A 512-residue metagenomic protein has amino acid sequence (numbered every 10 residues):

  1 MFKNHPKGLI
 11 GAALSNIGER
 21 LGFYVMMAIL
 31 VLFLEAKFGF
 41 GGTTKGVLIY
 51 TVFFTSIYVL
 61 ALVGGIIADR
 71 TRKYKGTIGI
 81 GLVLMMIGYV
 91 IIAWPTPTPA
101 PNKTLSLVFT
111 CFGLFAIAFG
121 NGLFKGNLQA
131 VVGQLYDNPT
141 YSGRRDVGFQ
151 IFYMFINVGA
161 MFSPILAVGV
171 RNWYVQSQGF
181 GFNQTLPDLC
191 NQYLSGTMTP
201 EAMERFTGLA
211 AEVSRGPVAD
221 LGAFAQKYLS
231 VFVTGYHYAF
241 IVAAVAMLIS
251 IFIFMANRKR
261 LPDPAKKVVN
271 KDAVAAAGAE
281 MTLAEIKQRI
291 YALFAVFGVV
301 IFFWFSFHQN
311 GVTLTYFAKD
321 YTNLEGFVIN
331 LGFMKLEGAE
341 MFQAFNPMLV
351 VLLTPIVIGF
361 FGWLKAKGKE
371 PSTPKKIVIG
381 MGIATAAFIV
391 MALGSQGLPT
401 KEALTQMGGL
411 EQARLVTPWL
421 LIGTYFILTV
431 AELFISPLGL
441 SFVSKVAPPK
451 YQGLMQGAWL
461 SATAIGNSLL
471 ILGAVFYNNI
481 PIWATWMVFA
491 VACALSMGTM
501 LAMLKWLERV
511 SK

Functional and structural regions predicted by a protein language model:
M1-L9, D137-D146, V168-M334, V357 (+2 more regions): Intracellular loop-helix junctions on the cytosolic face of multi-pass helical membrane proteins
K3-F54, A295, W304-F317: Helix-loop boundary and gating motifs at the non-cytosolic
I17, G88, P101-N127, T400-F434: Hydrophobic core of transmembrane alpha-helices in multi-pass small-molecule transporters, especially MFS/SLC-type
A28, L62-V63, V158-W173, L393 (+1 more regions): A gly/Pro-rich, aromatic-decorated transmembrane alpha-helix motif that marks the paired, flexible gating helices
T43-T44, P139-F152, L336, P449-A458: Loop-to-transmembrane helix entry/capping segments in MFS-fold secondary transporters and related SLC/MFSD carriers
L48-R70, M161-S163, A344-V357: Central cavity-lining transmembrane alpha-helices of secondary-active solute carriers, predominantly the Major
R70-M85, G143, W363-G382: Cytoplasmic membrane-interface "Motif A"-like loop-to-helix N-cap segments of 12-TM Major Facilitator Superfamily
I80-T104, M381-L410: C-terminal ends and interior cores of transmembrane alpha-helices in multi-pass membrane transporters/permeases
